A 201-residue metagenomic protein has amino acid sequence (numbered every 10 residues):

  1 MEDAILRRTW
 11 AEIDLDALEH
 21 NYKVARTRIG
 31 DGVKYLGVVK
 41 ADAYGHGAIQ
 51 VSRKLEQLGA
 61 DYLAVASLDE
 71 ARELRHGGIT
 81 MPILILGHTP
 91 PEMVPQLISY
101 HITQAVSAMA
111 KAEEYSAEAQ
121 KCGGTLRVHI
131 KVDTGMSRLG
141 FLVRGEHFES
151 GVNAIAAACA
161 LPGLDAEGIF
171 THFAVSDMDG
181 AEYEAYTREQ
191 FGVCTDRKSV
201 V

Functional and structural regions predicted by a protein language model:
I5, T9-E12, A17-H20, V33-G192 (+1 more regions): Active-site-proximal beta-alpha core segment in soluble small-molecule metabolic enzymes
D196-K198: Short, compositionally biased segments
